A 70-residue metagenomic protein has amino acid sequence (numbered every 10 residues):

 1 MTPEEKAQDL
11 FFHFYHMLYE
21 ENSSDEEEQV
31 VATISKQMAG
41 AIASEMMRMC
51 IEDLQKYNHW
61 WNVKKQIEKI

Functional and structural regions predicted by a protein language model:
M1-I70: Catalytic phosphate/metal-binding cores of nucleic-acid and nucleotide-processing enzymes, i.e., regions that mediate
